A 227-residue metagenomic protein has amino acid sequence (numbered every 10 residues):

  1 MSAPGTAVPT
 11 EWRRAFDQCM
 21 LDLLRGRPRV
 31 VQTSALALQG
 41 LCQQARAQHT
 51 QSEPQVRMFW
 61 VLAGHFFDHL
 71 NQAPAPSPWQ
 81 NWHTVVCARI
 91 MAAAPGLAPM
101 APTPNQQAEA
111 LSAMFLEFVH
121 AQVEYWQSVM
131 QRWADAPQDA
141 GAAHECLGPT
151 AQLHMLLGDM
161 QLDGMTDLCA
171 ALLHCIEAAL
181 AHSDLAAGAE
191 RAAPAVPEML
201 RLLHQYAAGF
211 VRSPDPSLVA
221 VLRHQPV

Functional and structural regions predicted by a protein language model:
M1-V227: Extended, low-complexity, amphipathic alpha-helical coiled-coil/linker regions that act as scaffolds and localization
